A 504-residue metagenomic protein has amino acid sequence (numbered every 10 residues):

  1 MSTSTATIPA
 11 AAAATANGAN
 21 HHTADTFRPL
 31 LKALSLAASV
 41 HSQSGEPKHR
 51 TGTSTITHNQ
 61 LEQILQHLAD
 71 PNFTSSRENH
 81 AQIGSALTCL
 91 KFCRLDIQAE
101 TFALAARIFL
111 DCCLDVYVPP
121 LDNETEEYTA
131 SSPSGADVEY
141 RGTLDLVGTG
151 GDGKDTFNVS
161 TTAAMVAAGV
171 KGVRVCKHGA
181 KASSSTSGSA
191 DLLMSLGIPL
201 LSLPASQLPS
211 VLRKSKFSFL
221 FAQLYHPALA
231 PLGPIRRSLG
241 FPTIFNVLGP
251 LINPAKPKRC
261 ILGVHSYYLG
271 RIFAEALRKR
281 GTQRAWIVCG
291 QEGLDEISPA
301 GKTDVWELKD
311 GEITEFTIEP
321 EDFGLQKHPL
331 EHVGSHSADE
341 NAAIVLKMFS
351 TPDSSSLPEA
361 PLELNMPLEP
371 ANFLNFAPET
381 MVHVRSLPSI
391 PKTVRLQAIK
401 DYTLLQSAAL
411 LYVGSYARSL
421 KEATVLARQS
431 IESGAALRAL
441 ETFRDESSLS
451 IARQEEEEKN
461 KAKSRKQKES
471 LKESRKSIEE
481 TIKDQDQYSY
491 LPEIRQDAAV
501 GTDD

Functional and structural regions predicted by a protein language model:
M1-T3, G501: Universal eukaryotic N-terminal targeting presequences
T7-P9, A16-L34, T51, I56 (+14 more regions): Glycine-rich anion-binding loops and their surrounding alpha/beta cores
H21-L104, L110-V118, Y402-T403: N-terminal glycine-rich anion-binding loops that anchor highly charged ligand groups
S85, T161-V166, Y402, Q406-A409: Short amphipathic alpha-helical face segments that pack within enzyme cores and frequently flank/anchor catalytic
L87-C93, D145-G150, L410-V413: Short glycine-rich or small-residue beta-strand-to-loop segments that form or flank ligand, phosphate, metal/Fe-S
R94-S183: Active-site cofactor/substrate anionic-group-binding motifs, chiefly glycine- and Lys/Arg-rich phosphate-binding loops
A182-P199: Active-site-proximal loop->helix
